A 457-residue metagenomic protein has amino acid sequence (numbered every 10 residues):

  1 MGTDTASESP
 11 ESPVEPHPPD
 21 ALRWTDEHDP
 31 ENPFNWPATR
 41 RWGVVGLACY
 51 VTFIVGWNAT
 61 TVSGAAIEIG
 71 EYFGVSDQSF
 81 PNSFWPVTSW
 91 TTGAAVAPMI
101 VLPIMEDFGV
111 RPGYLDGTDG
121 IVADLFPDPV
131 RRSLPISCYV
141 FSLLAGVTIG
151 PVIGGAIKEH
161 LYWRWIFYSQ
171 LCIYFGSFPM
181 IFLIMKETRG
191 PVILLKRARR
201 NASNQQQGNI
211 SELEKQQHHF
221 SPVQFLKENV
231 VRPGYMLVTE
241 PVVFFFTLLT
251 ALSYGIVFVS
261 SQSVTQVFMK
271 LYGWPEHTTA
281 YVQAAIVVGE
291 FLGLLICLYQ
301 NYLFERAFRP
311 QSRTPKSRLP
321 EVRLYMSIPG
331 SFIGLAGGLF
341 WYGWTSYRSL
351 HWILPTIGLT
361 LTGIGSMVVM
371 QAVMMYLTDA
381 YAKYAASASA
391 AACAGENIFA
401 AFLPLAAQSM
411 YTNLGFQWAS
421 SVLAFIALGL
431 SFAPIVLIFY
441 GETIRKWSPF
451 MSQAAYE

Functional and structural regions predicted by a protein language model:
M1-N58, V62, I67, E71: Cytosolic juxtamembrane N-terminal segment immediately preceding the first transmembrane helix of multi-pass
G2, F34-T39, A123, R131 (+3 more regions): Central mid-sequence intracellular linker of multi-pass
A38-T60, V238-V259, F332, F340 (+1 more regions): Pair of pore-lining "gating" transmembrane helices in MFS-fold secondary transporters
G56, T88-T91, A95, G154-G155 (+2 more regions): C-terminal transmembrane bundle
T61-D77, I104, I121-V122, V264-Y272 (+3 more regions): Membrane-interface helix caps of multi-pass secondary transporters
A65-A95, C138: Extracellular/periplasmic helix-loop-helix junction of adjacent transmembrane segments in MFS-like secondary
A95-G113: Conserved MFS/SLC helix-loop-helix module at the cytosolic interface between two early adjacent transmembrane helices
Y114-L143: Cytoplasmic helix-loop-helix junction between adjacent transmembrane helices in 12-TM secondary transporters
